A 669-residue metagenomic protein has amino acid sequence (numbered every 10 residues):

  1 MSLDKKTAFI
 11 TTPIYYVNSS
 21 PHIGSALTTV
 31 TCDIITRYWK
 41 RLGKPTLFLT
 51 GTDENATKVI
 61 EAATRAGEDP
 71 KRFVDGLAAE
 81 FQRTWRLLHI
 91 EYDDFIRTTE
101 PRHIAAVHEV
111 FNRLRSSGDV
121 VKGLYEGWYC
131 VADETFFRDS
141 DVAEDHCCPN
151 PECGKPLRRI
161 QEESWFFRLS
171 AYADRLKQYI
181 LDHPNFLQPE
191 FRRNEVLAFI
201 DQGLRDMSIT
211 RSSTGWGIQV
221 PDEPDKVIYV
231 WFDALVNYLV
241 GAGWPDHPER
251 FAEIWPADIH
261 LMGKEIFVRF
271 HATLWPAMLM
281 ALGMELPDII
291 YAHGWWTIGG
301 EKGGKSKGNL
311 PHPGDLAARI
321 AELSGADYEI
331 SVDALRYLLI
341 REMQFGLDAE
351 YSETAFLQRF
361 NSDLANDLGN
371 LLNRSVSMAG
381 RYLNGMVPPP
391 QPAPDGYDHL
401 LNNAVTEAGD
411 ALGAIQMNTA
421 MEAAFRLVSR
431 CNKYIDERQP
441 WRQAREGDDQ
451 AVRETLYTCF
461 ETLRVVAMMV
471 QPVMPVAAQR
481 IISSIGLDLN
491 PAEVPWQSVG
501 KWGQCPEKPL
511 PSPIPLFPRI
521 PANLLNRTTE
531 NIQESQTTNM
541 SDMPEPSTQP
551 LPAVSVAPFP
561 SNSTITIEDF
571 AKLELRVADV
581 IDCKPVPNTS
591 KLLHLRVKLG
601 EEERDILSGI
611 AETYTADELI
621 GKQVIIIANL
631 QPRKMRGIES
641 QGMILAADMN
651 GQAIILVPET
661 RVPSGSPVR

Functional and structural regions predicted by a protein language model:
S2-L77, I96-N112, S116-S117, D133 (+5 more regions): N-terminal catalytic cores of NTP/NDP-binding nucleotidyl/phosphoryl-transfer enzymes
S2-T50, R102-A106, E152, I160-R381 (+1 more regions): Structured secondary-structure scaffolds
L77-D93: A glycine-rich helix N-cap at a beta->alpha junction
H89-R97, R115-W128, R138-V142, R158-I160 (+3 more regions): Short secondary-structure capping/junction motifs at helix and strand boundaries
S117-A173, K177: Cys/His-rich short segments
K122, W128, L347-E350, A355-P392 (+3 more regions): Helix-rich, typically C-terminal accessory recognition domains appended to large enzymatic cores
I481-D569: Intrinsic disorder at enzyme termini
D542-R669: Phosphate-backbone binding interfaces of nucleic-acid-interacting proteins
